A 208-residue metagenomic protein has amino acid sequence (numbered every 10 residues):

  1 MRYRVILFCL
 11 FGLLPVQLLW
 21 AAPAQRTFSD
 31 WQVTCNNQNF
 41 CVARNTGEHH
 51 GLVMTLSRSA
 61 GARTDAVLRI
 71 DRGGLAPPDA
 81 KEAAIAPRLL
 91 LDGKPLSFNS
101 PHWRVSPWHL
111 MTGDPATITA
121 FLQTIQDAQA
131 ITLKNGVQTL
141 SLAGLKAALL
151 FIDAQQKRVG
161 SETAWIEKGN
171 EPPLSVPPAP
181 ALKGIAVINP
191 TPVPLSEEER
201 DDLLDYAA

Functional and structural regions predicted by a protein language model:
M1-F8: Bacterial N-terminal signal peptides that target proteins for export
F8-Q17: Bacterial N-terminal signal peptides
A21-A208: A generic "folded-domain core" signal
